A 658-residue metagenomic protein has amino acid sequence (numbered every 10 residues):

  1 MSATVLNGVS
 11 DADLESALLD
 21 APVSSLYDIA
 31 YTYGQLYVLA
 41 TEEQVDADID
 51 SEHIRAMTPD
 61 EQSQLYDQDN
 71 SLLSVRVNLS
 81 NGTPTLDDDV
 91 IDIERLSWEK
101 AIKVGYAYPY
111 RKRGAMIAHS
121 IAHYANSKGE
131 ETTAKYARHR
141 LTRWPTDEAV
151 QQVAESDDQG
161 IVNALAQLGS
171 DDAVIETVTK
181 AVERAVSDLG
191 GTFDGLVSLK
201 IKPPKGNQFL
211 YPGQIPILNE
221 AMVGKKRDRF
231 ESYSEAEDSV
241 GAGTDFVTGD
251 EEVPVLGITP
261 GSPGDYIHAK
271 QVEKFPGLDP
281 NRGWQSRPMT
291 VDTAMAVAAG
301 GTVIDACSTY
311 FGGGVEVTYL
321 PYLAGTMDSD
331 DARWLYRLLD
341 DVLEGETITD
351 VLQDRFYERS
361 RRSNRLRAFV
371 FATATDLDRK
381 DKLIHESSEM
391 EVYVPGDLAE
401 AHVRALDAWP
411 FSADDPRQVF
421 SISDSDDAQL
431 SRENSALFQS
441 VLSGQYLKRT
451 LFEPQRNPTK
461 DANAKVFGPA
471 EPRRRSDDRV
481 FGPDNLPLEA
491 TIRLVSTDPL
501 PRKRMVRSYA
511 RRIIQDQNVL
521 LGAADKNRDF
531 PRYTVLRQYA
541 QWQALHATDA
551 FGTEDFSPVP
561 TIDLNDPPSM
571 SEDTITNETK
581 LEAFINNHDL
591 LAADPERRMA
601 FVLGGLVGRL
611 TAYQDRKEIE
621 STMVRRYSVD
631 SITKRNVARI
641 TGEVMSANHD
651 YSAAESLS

Functional and structural regions predicted by a protein language model:
M1-T192, G206-Y211, I217-N219, E252-G257 (+3 more regions): Extended alpha-helical scaffolding segments
G195-V197, G241-G243, S286, E316-T318 (+1 more regions): Structural beta-strand/beta-sheet cores of well-ordered domains, especially the beta-sheet scaffolds that support
P203: Class I S-adenosyl-L-methionine
G213-E235, H268-P276: Short Cys/His-rich Zn2+-coordinating modules
R229-A242, D279-G283: Short, flexible, mixed-charge glycine/proline-rich loop motifs that serve as phosphate/nucleic-acid-contacting
A242-G243, E251-E252, P260-P280: Eukaryotic N-terminal, low-complexity and coiled-coil-prone scaffolding/targeting segments of large membrane-traffic
D245-G249, T290: Short cysteine-rich clusters marking metal-coordination/redox-active sites
P276-A296: Short beta-strand-alpha-helix junction that forms the catalytic/metal-binding core of metal-dependent nuclease domains
